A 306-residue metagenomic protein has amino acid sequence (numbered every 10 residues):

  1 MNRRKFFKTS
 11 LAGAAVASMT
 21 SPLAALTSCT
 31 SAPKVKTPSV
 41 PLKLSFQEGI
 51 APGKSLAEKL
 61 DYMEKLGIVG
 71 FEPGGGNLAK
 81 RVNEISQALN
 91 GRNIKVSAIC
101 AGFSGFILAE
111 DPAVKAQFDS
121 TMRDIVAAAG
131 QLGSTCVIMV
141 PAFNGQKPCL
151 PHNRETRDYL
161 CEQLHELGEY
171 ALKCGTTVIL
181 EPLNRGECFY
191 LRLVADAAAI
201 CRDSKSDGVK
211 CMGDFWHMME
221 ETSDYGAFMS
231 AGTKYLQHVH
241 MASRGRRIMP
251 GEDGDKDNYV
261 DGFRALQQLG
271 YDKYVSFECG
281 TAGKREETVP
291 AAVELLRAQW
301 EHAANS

Functional and structural regions predicted by a protein language model:
N2-L26, T30-S45, G53-G67, G133-S134 (+2 more regions): Histidine-acidic metal/acid-base catalytic patches
S10-P22, P33-P38, L108, P112-K210 (+2 more regions): Active-site acidic/histidine proton-transfer and metal-coordination neighborhood in alpha/beta enzyme cores
I50-P52, N77, G102-G105, F143-G145 (+4 more regions): Active-site-proximal loop/turn and secondary-structure-junction residues that shape catalytic pockets, frequently
Y62-K80, C100-G105: N-terminal substrate-binding region of glycoside hydrolase catalytic domains
E72, A98-C100, I138, I179 (+2 more regions): Conserved beta-strand positions in the central sheet of alpha/beta enzyme cores
P73-N90, P141-P148: Glycine-rich, proline-tolerant flexible connector loops at the mouths of alpha/beta enzymes
K80-R92, T121-G133, E162-E169, D224-A231 (+1 more regions): Short amphipathic alpha-helices and their capping/turn segments at secondary-structure boundaries
L89-E110: Mid-chain, structured segments of secreted extracytoplasmic proteins
